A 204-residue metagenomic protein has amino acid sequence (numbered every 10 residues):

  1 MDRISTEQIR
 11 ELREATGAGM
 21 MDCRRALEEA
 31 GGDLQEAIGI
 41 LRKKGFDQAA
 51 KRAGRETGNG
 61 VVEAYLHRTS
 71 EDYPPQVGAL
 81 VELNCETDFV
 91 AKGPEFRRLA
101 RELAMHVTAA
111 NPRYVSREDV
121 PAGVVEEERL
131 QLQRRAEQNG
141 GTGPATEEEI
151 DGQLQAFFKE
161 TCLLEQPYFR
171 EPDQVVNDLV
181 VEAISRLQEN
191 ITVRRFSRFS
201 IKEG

Functional and structural regions predicted by a protein language model:
M1-G204: N-terminal assembly/interaction segments in proteins that build large macromolecular machines
